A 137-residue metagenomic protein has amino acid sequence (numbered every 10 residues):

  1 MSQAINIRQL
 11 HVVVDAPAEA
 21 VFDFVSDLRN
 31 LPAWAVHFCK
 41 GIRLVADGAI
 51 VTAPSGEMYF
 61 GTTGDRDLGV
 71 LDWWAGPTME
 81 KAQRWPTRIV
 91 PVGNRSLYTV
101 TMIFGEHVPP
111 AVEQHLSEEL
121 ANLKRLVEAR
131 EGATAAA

Functional and structural regions predicted by a protein language model:
M1-R43: Hydrophobic ligand-binding cavity/cleft-lining segments
I7-Q9, S55-F60, K81-P86: Short, surface-exposed coil-to-beta transition loops
L10-V12, K40, D47-A49, F60 (+1 more regions): Residue-level detector of beta-strand structural context in well-folded domains
D15-E19, T63-L68, I89-L97, R125: A short, structured loop/turn motif at beta-sheet edges
A20-V25, L31, T62, Y98-V100 (+1 more regions): Hydrophobic pocket/interface hotspot
R43-I50, R66-W74: Short, hydrophobic/aromatic-rich segments at coil-to-beta transitions
W74-A137: Beta-strand/loop substructures that line and gate deep hydrophobic ligand-binding cavities in soluble
